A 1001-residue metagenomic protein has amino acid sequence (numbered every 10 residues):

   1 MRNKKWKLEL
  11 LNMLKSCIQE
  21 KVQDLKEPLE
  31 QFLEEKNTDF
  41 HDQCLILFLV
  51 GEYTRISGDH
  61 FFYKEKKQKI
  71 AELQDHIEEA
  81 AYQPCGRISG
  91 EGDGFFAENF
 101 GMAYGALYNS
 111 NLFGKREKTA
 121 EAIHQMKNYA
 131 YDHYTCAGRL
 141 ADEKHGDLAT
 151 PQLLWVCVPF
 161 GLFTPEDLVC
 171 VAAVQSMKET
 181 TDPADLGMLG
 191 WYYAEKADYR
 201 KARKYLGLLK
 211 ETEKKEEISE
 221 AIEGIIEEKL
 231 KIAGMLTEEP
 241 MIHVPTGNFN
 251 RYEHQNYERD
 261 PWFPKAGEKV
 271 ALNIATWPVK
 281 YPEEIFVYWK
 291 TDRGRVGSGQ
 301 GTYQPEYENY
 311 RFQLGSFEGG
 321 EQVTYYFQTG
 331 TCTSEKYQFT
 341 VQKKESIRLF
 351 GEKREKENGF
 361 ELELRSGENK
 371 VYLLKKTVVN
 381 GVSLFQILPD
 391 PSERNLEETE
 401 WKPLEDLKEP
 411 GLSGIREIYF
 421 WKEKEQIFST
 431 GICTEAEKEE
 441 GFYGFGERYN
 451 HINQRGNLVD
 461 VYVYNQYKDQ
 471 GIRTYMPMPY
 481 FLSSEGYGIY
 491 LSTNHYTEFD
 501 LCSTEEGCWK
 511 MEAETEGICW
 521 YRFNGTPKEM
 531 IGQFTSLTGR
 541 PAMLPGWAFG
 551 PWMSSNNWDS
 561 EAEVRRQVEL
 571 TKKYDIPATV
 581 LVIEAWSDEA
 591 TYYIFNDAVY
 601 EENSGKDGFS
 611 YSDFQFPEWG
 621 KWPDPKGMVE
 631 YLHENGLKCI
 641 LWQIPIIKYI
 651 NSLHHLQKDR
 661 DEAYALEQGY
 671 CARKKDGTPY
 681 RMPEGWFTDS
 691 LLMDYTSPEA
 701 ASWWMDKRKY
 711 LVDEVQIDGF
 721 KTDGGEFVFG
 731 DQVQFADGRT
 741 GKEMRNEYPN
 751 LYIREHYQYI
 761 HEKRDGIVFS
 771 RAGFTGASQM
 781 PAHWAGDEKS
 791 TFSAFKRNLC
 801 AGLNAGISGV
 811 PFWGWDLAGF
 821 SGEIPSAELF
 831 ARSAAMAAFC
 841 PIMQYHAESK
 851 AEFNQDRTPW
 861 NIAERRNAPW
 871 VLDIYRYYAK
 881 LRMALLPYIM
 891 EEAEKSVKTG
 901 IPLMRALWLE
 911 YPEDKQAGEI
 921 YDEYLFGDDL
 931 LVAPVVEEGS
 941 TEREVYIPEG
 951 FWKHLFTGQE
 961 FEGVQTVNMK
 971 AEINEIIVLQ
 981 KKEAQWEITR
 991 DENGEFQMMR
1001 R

Functional and structural regions predicted by a protein language model:
M1-R2, W6, F48-I56, H60-H124 (+3 more regions): The feature captures the catalytic groove of carbohydrate-active enzymes
W6-A81, E602-S612, P617-N635, I644-P645 (+1 more regions): Aromatic-rich carbohydrate-recognition surfaces in CAZymes
S57-K64, C519-N524, W547-A562, E601-W622 (+5 more regions): The substrate-binding groove and active-site-proximal loops of carbohydrate-active enzymes, especially glycoside
E98, A120-D182: Extended ligand-binding clefts on enzyme/binding-domain cores
G234-E393, E398-W401, D406-L407: Glycan-association/targeting regions that enable binding to alpha-glucans and other polysaccharides
Q342-G546, S555-N557, E561, V568-K573 (+2 more regions): Catalytic and substrate-binding clefts that recognize carbohydrates or anionic sugar/phosphate headgroups
A542-D737: Aromatic-lined carbohydrate-binding/catalytic grooves of carbohydrate-active enzymes
Y757-Y759, D765-I767, G773-W784, R797-N798 (+2 more regions): Catalytic core of carbohydrate-active enzymes
